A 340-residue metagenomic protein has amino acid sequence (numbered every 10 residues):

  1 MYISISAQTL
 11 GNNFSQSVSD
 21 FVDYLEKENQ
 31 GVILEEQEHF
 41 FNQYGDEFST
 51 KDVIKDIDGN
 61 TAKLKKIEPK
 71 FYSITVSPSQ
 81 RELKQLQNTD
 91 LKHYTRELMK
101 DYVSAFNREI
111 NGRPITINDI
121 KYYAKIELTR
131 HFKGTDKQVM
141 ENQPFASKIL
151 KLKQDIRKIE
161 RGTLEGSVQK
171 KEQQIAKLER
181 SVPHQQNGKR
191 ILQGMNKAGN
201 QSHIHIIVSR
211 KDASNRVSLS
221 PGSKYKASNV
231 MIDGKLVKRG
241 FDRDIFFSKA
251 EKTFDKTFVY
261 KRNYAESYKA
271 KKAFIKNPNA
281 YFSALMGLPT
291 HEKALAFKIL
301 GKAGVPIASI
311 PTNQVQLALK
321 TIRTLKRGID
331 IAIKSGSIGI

Functional and structural regions predicted by a protein language model:
M1-I340: N-terminal nicking endonuclease/strand-transfer module with a His-rich metal-binding environment and a catalytic Tyr
